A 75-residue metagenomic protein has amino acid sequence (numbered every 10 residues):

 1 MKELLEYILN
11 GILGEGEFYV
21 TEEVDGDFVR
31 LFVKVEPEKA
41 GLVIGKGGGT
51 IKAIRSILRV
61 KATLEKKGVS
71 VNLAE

Functional and structural regions predicted by a protein language model:
M1-L42, T50-E75: RNA-contacting regions in translation and RNA-metabolism proteins, encompassing KH/S1 modules where present
